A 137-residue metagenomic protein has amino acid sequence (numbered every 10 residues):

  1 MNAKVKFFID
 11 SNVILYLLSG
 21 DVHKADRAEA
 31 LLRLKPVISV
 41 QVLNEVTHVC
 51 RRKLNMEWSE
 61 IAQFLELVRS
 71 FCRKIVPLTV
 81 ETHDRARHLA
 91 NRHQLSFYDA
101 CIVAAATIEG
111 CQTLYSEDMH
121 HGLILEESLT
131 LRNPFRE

Functional and structural regions predicted by a protein language model:
M1-N2, V103-E137: Acidic, PIN/NYN-like endoribonuclease modules and their adjacent C-terminal/linker elements
M1-S39, K53-Q63: Short, well-structured N-terminal submotif of metal-dependent ribonuclease cores
S11, D99-A100: Conserved glycosyltransferase catalytic-site signature
E45-R73: Active-site-proximal, substrate-binding regions of enzyme catalytic domains and RNA-binding/basic surfaces
L65-N91: Acidic catalytic patch
Q94-L95: Beta-rich strand-turn-strand
